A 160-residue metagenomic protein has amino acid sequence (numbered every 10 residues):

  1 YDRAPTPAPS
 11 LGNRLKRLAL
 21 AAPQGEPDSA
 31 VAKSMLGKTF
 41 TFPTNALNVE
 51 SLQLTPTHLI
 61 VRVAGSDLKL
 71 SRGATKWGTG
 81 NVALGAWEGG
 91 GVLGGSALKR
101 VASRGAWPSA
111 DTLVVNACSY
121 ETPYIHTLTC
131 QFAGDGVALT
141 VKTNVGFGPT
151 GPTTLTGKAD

Functional and structural regions predicted by a protein language model:
Y1-L98, C118-D160: Catalytic loop of the DD-peptidase/beta-lactamase superfamily, centered on the K-T-G motif and neighboring
P108-A110: Surface-exposed coil/turn segments at beta-strand junctions on protein surfaces, enriched
T112-N116: A conserved regulatory-domain signal marking ACT and ACT-like small-molecule sensing domains and adjacent regulatory
